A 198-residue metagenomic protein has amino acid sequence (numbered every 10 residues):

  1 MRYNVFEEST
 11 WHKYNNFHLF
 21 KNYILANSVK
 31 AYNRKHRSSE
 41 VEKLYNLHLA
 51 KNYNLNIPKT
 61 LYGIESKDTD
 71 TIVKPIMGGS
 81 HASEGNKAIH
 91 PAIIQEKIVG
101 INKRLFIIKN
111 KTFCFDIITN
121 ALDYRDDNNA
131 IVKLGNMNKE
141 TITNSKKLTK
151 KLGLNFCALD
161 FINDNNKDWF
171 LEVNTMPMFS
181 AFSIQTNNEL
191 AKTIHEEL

Functional and structural regions predicted by a protein language model:
M1-K59: Conserved N-proximal alpha/beta basic substrate-recognition cap immediately N-terminal to, or forming the N-lobe
N4-E7, I76-G78, M176: Short glycine-rich anion-binding loops that position phosphate/pyrophosphate groups of nucleotides and phosphorylated
F17-L25, L47, E65-S66, I142-K146 (+2 more regions): Short amphipathic alpha-helical segments and helix-helix/interface helices
P58-D68, F161-D164, A191, E196: Catalytic phosphate/metal-binding cores of nucleic-acid and nucleotide-processing enzymes, i.e., regions that mediate
K59, T71-I72, A92-I94, F156-L159: A short linear hydrophobic-aromatic micro-motif
T71, F113, C157, W169-E172: Protein kinase-like catalytic core scaffold
I76-L152: Phosphate-binding site of ATP-dependent enzymes
N136, K150, L154, N163-L198: C-terminal active-site "lid" helix and adjoining low-complexity regulatory extension at the edge of ATP-using catalytic
